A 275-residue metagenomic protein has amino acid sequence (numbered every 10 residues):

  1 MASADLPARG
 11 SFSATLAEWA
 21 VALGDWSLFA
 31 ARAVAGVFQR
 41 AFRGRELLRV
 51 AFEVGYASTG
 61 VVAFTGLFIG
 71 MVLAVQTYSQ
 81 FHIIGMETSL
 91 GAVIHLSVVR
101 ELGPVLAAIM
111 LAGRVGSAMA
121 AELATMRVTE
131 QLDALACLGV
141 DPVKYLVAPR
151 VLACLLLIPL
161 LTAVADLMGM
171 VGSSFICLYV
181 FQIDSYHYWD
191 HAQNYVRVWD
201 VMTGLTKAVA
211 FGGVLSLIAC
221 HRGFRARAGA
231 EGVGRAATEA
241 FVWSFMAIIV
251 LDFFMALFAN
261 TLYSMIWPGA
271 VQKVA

Functional and structural regions predicted by a protein language model:
A2-E46, R222-R227: Short, membrane-interfacial amphipathic segments enriched in basic
V50-L106: Active-site cofactor/substrate anionic-group-binding motifs, chiefly glycine- and Lys/Arg-rich phosphate-binding loops
G55, T59, A63, L102 (+5 more regions): Selective transmembrane-helix segments that form parts of the transport pathway or gating/packing helices in multipass
F64-M71, L155, P159, A163 (+7 more regions): Generic alpha-helical transmembrane segments of integral inner-membrane proteins, especially permease/transport modules
Q76-V99, L167-V209, I218-E239, A259-A275: Membrane-interfacial helix-loop-helix connectors in multipass membrane proteins
L90-D133, I218: Hydrophobic alpha-helical transmembrane segments of multi-pass membrane transport proteins
L123-A148, G229-V233: Short cytoplasmic-facing helical segments at TM-TM junctions of multi-pass membrane proteins
K144-V151, W243-L262: Hydrophobic alpha-helical transmembrane segments of integral membrane proteins
